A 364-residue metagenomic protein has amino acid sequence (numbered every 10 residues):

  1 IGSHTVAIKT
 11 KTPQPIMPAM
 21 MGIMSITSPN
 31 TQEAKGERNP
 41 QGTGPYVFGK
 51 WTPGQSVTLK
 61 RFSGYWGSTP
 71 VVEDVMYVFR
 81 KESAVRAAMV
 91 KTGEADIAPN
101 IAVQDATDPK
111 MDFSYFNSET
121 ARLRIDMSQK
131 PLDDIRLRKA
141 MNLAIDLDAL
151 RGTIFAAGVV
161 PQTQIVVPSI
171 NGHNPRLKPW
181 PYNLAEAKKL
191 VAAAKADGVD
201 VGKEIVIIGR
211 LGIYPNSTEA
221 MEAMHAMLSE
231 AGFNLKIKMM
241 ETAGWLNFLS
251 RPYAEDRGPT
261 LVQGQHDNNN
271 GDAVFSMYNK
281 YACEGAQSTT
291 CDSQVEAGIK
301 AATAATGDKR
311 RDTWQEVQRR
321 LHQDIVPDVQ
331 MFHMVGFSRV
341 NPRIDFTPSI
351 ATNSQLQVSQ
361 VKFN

Functional and structural regions predicted by a protein language model:
S3, Q14-D74, E82-V85: Gly/Pro-rich hinge or "lid" segments in bacterial periplasmic/extracellular proteins
V6-I8, G44-V47, V57-T58, E73-V78 (+3 more regions): Short, well-ordered beta-strand elements
P13-I26, T43, R124, R339-Q357: A structural "hinge/loop" feature
G49-K60, M76-Q129, G152, V159: Extracellular/periplasmic solute-recognition and catalytic clefts
T52, A144-G172, P215-H225, S250-N364: Detector for C-terminal structural segments
K60-S63, Y115-A140, A144, T153 (+2 more regions): A bilobed periplasmic-binding-protein/Venus flytrap-type ligand-binding module shared by bacterial periplasmic
S83-E94, I135-R136, E222-A231, G244-G258: Short helices/loops that flank or line small-molecule/ion binding pockets
L132, P161-A194, L211-A220: Structural transition elements
